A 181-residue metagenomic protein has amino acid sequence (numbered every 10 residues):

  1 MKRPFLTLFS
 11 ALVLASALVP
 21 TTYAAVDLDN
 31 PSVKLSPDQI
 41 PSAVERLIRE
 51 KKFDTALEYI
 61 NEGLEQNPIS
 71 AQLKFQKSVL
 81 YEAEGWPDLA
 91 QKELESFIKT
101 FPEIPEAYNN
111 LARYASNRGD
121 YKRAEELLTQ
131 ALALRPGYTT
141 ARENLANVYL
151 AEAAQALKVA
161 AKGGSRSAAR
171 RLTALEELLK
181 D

Functional and structural regions predicted by a protein language model:
A25-P37, N147-D181: Terminal, low-structured helical/coil segments at or just beyond the last alpha-helical repeat
S36-P37, A71-Q72, P105-E106, T139-T140 (+1 more regions): Helix-start (N-cap) detector for alpha-helical repeat units in TPR-like alpha-solenoids, especially tetratricopeptide
D38-I69, V79, A83: Alpha-helical segment of the N-proximal tetratricopeptide repeat
E50-E58, A83-S96, R118-Q130, Y149-V159: Structural signature of tandem alpha-helical TPR/SEL1-like repeats, specifically the intra-repeat loop/turn
L64-E65, E95-K99, T129-A133, K162: Conserved structural position within tetratricopeptide repeats
